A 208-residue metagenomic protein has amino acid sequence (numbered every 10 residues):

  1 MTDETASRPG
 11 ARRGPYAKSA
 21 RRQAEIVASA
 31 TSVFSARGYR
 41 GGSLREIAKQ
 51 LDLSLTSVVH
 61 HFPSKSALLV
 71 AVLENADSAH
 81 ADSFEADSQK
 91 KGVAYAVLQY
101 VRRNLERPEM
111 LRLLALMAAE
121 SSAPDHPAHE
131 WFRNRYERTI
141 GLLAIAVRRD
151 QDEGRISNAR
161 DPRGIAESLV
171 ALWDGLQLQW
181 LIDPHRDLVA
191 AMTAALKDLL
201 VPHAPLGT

Functional and structural regions predicted by a protein language model:
M1-R21, G207-T208: N-terminal intrinsically disordered/low-complexity leader segments
R22-E25, S29-A71: Helix-turn-helix
A71, D82-L113, P162-L169: Hydrophobic alpha-helical connector segments
E74-H80: Short, basic, alpha-helical segments at the C-terminal edge of helix-turn-helix-like DNA-binding modules
E85-S88, Y95, R107-P108, H126-E153 (+1 more regions): Amphipathic alpha-helical packing segments from all-alpha helical-bundle domains
Q99-E106, L113-A123, A194-L199: Helix-loop "lid/cap" segments that line or gate small-molecule binding pockets
L116-A119, L169-R186, L199-T208: Amphipathic C-terminal alpha-helical segment
